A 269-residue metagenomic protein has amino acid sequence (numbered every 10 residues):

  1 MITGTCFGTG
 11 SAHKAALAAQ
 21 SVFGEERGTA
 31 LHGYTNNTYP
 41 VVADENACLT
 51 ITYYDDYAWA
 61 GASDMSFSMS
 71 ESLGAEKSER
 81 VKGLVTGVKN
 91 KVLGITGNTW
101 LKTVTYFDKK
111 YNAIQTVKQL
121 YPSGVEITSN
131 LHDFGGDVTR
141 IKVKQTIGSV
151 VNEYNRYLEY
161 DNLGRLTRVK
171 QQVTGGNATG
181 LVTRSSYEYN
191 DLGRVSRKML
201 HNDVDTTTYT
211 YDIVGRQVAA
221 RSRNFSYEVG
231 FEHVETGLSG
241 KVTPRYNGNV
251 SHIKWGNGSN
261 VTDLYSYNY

Functional and structural regions predicted by a protein language model:
M1-N268: Beta-strand elements of repeat-based all-beta scaffolds
